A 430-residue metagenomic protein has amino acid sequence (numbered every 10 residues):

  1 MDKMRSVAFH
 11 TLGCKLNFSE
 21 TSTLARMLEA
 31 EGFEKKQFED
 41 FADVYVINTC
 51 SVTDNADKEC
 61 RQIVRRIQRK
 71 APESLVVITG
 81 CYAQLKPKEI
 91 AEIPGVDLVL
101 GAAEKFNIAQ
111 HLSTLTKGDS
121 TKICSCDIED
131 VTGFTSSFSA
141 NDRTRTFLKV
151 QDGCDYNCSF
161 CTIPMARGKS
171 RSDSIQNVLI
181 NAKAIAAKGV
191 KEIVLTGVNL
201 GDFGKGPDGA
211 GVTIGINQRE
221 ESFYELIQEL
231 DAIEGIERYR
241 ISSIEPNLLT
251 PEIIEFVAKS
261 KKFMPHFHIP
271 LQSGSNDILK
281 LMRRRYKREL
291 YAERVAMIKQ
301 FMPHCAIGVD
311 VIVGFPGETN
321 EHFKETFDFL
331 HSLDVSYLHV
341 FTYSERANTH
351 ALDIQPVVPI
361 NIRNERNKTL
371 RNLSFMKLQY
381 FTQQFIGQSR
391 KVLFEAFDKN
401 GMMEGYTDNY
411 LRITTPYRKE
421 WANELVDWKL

Functional and structural regions predicted by a protein language model:
M1-F203, R219-S222, E252, F267 (+5 more regions): Proteins enriched for Cys/Gly/acidic motifs involved in redox and nucleic-acid/cofactor modification
F33, S74, D97, I236-E237 (+2 more regions): A structural micro-motif
A56-K58, K169-Q176, G204-D208, L281-R284 (+3 more regions): Short, solvent-exposed loop/turn segments at secondary-structure boundaries
V76-V77, L85, A187-N320: Conserved SAM/AdoMet-binding glycine-rich loop
N141-T144, C154-Y156, F263, S273 (+4 more regions): Short flexible coil/turn linkers enriched for glycine and charged/polar residues that connect secondary-structure
I269, D310, L330, L338 (+3 more regions): Hydrophobic, well-ordered secondary-structure elements that form the walls of internal hydrophobic environments
E318, L333-V335: Contiguous mid-protein beta-loop-alpha structural module that forms a pocket-lining wall or clamp of enzyme active
D353-L430: Terminal RNA-binding accessory module
